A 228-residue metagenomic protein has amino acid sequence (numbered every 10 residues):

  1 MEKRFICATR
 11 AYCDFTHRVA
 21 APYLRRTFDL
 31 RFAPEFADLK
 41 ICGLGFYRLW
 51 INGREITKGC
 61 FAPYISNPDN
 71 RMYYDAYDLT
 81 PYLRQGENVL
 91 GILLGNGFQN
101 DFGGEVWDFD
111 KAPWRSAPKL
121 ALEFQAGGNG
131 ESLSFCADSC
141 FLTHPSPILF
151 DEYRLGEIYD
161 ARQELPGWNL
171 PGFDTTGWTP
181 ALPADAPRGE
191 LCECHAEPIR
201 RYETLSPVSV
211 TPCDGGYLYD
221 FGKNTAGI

Functional and structural regions predicted by a protein language model:
M1-P34, C42, R188-I228: Solvent-exposed, flexible loop/coil segments flanking beta-strands in beta-rich domains
C13-D14, V19, L24-R162, T225-I228: Accessory beta-strand-rich segments of carbohydrate-active enzymes
E131-G222: Activation corresponds to long, low-complexity, non-globular regions
